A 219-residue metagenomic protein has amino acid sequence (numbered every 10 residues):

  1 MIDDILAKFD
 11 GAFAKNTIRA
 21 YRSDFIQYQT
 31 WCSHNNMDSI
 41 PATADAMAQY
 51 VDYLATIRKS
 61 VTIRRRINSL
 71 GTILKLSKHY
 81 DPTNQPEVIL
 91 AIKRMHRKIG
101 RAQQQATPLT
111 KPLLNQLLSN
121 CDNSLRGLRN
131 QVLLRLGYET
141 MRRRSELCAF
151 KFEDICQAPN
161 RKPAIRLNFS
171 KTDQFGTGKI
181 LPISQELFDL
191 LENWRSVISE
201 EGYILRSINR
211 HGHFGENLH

Functional and structural regions predicted by a protein language model:
D3-N16, F25-Q104, N120-N123: N-terminal core-binding DNA-recognition domain of tyrosine recombinases/integrases
T17, R66, T110, R129-N130 (+2 more regions): Hydrophobic (often cysteine-bearing) scaffold residues that line and stabilize catalytic clefts of nucleotide/cofactor
I18, R22, I67, I89 (+1 more regions): Short, well-structured alpha-helical segments
L70, L133, L147: Short, basic/aromatic-rich helical patch in the C-terminal catalytic core of site-specific tyrosine
K111-R144: Basic, Lys/Arg- and aromatic-enriched nucleic-acid-binding interface segment
G137-R161: Short, charged phosphate-coordinating catalytic segments
A158-E216: Basic, alpha-helical nucleic-acid-contacting "clamp/cap" segments
